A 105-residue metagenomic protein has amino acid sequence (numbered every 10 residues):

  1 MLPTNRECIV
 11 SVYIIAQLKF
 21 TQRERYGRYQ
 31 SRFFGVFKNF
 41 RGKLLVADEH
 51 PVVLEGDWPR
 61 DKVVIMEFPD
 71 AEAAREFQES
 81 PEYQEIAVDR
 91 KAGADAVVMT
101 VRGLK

Functional and structural regions predicted by a protein language model:
M1-E79, R102-K105: Short S/T/G/P-rich N-terminal loop/turn motif that feeds into the first structured element of a domain
A71-T100: C-terminal structural segments of small proteins and small subunits
